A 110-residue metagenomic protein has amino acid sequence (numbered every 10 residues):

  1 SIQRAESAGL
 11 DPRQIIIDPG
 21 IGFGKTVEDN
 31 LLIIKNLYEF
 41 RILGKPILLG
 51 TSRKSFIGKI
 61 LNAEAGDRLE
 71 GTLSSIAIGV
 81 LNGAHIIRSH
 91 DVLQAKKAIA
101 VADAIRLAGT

Functional and structural regions predicted by a protein language model:
S1-A8, R13, F23-T110: Active-site-adjacent loop and "lid" segments of alpha/beta metabolic enzymes
